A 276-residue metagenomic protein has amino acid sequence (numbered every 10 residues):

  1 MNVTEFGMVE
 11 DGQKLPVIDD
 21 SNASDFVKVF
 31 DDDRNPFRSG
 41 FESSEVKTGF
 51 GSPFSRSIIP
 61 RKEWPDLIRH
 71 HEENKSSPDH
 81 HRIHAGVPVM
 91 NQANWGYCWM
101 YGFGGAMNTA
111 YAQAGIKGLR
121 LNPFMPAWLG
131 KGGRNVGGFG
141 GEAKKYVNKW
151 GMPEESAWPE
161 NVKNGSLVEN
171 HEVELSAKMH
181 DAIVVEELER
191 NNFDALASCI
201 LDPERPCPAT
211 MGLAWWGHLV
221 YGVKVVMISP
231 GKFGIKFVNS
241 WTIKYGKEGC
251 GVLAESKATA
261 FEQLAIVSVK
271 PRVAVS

Functional and structural regions predicted by a protein language model:
M1-H80: N-terminal zymogen propeptides
N2-D20, N91-N94, G104-G105, G130-S276: Predominantly the structural core of cysteine protease catalytic domains
L15, N35, S52, I59 (+9 more regions): Intrinsic-disorder/low-complexity coil detector
A23-S24, V29, N35-S39, I83-P88 (+3 more regions): A generic signature of intrinsically disordered, low-complexity regions enriched in glycine/proline and charged/polar
V27-K28, S39-E42, I116-P126, G130 (+2 more regions): General structural signal for secondary-structure boundaries
I59-K149: Substrate-binding/charge-relay-adjacent region of secreted/lumenal peptidase catalytic domains
